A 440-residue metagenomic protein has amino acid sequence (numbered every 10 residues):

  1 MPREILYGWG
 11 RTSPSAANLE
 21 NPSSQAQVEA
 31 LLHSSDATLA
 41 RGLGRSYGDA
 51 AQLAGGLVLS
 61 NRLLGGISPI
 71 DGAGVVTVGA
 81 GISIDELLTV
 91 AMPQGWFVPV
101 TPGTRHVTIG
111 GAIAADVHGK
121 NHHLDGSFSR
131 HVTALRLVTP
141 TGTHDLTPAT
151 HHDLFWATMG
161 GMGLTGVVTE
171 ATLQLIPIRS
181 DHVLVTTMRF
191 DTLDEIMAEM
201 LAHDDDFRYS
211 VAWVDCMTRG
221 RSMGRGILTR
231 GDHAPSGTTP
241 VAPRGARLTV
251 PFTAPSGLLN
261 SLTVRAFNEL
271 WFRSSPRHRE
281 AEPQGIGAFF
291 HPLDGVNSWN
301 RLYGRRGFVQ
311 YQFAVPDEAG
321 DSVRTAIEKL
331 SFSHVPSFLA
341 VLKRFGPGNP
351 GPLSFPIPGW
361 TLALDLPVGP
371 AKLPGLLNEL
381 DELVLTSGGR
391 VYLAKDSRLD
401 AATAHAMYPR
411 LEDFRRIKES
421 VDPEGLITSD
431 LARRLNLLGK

Functional and structural regions predicted by a protein language model:
M1-K440: Noncatalytic alpha-helical scaffold of FAD-dependent oxidoreductases
